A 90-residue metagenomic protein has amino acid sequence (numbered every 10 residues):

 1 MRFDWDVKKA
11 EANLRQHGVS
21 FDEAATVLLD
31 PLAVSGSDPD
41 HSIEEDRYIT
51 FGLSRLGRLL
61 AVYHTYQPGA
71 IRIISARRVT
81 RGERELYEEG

Functional and structural regions predicted by a protein language model:
M1-G90: Ribonuclease/tRNase effector modules and their secretory precursors
